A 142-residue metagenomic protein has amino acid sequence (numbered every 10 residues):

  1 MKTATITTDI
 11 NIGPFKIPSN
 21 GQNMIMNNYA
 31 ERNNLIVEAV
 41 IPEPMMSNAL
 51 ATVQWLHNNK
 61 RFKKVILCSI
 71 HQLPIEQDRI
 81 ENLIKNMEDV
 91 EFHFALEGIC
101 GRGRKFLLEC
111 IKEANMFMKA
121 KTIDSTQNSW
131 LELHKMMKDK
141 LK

Functional and structural regions predicted by a protein language model:
M1-K142: Short, structured surface patches at the beginning of a domain
